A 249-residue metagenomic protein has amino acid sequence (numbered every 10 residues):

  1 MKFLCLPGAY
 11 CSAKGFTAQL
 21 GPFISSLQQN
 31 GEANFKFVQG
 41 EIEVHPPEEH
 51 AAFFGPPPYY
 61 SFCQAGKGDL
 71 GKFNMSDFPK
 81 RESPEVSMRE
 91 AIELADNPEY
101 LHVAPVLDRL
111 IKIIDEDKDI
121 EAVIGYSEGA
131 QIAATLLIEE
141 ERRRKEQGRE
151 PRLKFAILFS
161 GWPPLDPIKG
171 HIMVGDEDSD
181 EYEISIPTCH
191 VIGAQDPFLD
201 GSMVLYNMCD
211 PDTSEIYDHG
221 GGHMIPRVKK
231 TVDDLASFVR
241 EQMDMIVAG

Functional and structural regions predicted by a protein language model:
M1-D119: Serine-hydrolase catalytic machinery in alpha/beta-hydrolase-like enzymes
A18-L20, G170-M173, F198-N207: Short alpha-helix in the alpha/beta-hydrolase fold that links the catalytic acid
V38-E43, A156-L165, G221: Active-site nucleophile loop of the alpha/beta-hydrolase fold
I124-A133: Gly/Ala-rich beta-loop-alpha elbow adjacent to hydrolase catalytic centers
P164-D166, G193-D200, G222-M224: Acidic catalytic loop of the alpha/beta-hydrolase fold
E183-I184, T188-I192: Short beta-strand/loop motif that positions the catalytic acidic residue of the alpha/beta-hydrolase fold
C209-P226: Catalytic histidine neighborhood in serine/cysteine hydrolases with alpha/beta-hydrolase-type architecture
R227-E241: Post-His helix in hydrolase/transferase enzymes
